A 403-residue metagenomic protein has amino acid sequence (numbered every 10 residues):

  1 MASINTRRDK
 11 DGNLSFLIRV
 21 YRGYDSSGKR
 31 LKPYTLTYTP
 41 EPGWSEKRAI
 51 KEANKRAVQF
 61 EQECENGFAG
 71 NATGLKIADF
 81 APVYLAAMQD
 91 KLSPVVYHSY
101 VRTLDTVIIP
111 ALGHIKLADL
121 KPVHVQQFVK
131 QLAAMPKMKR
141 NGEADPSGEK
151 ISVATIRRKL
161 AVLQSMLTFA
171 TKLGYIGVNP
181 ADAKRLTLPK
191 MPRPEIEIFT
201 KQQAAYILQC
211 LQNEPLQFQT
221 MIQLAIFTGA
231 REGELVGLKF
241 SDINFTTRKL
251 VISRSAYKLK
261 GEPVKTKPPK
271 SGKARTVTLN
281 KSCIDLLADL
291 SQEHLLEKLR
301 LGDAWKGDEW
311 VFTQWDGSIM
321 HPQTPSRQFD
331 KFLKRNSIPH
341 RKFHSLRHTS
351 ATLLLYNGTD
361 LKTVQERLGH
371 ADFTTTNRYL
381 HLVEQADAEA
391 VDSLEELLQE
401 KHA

Functional and structural regions predicted by a protein language model:
M1-K10: Short amphipathic beta-strand and strand-loop transition segments with alternating hydrophobic
K10-S15, R22-Q126, L290-G307: N-terminal DNA-binding module of tyrosine recombinases/phage integrases
L14-Y21, L250-I252, L279: Short beta-strand motif preference
V58-N71, P82-V95, D105-E195, Q209-C210: N-terminal core-binding DNA-recognition domain of tyrosine recombinases/integrases
M138-V153, R157-K159, K172, I176-L238 (+5 more regions): Basic, Lys/Arg- and aromatic-enriched nucleic-acid-binding interface segment
R140-G142, A205, Q209-Q219, T228 (+4 more regions): Short, basic (Lys/Arg/His-rich) helix/loop patches that form interaction surfaces in the mid-to-C-terminal regions
E143, T247, K260-C283, D289 (+3 more regions): C-terminal secondary-structure termini that scaffold catalytic or DNA-interacting sites
K190, I198, A256, I284 (+1 more regions): Catalytic-site neighborhood detector that most strongly recognizes the C-terminal catalytic loop/helix of tyrosine
